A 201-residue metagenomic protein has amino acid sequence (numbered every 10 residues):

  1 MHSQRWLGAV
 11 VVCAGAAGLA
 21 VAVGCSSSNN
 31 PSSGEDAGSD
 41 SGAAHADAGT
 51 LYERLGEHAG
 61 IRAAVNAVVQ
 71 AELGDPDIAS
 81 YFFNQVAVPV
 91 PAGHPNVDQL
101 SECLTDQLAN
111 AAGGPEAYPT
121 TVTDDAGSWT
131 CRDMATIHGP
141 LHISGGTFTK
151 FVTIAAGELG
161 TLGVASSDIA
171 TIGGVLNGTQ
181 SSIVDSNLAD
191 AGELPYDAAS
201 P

Functional and structural regions predicted by a protein language model:
M1-G24: Sec-dependent bacterial lipoprotein signal peptides
C13, V21-D47, D190, D197: Ser/Thr-rich, Pro/Gly/Ala-heavy low-complexity intrinsically disordered linkers and tails of secreted extracellular
G42-P201: Core of compact, soluble alpha-helical bundle domains
